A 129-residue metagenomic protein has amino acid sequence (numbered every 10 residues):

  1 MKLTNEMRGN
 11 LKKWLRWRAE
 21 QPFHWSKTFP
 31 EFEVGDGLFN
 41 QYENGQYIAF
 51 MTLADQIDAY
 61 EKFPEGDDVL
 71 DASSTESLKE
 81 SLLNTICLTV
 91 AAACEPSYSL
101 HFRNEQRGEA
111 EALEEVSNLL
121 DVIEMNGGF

Functional and structural regions predicted by a protein language model:
M1-G9, A59-S77, N118-F129: Short intrinsically disordered terminal tails
K2, F23-Q41, E65-V69, A91-R107 (+1 more regions): Charged, low-complexity interaction regions
L3-T28, E43-Q46, D71-A91: Short amphipathic alpha-helical heptad-repeat segments
L11-K13, W17-Q21, E33-G35, I57-Y60 (+1 more regions): Domain-length accessory/inserted modules outside core catalytic folds
N40-T52: Generic amphipathic, hydrophobic interface segment in small proteins and small subunits
G45, G108-E111: Periodic glycine anchor positions in long extracellular repeat architectures
F50, L113-V116, L120: Fold-core signature of tandem repeat domains
